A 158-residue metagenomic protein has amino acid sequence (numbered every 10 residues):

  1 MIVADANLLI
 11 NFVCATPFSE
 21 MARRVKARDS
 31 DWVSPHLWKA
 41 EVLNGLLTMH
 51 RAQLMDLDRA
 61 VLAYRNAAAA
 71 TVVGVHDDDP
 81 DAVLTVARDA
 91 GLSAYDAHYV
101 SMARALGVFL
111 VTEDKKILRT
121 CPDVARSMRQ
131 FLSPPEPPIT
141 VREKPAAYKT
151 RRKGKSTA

Functional and structural regions predicted by a protein language model:
M1, V73, V100-A158: Acidic, PIN/NYN-like endoribonuclease modules and their adjacent C-terminal/linker elements
M1-L37, M49, Q53-D58, R142-A158: Short, well-structured N-terminal submotif of metal-dependent ribonuclease cores
A4, V33-S34, A94-A97, T112: Short beta-strand scaffold positions
A6-L8, F12, V42, A97 (+1 more regions): Generic detector of well-ordered alpha-helical packing
L8-L9, L92, L106, L110: Generic leucine side-chain signal with a strong bias for well-ordered alpha-helical environments
F18-E20, Y95-H98: A generic local structural motif
R23-A90, S101-L106, R119-P122, P137-P138: PIN-domain endoribonuclease scaffold, especially VapC-family toxins
